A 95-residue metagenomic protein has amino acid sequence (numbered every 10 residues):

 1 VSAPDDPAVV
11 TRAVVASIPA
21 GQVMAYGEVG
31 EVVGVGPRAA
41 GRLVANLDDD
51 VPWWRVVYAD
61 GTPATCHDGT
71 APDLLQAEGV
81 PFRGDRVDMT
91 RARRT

Functional and structural regions predicted by a protein language model:
S2-T95: Nucleic acid-binding interface residues in structured DNA/RNA-binding domains, emphasizing the DNA-engaging scaffolds
